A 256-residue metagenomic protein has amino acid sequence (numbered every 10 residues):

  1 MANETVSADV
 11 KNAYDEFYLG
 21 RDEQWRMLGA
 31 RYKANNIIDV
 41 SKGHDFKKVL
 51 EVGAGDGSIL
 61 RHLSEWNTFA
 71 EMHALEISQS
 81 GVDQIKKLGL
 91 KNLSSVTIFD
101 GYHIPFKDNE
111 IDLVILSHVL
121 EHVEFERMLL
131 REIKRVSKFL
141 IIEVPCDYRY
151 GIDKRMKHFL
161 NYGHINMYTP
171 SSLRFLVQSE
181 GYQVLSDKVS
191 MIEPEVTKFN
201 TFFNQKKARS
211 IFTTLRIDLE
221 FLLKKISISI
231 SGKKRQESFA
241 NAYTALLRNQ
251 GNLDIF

Functional and structural regions predicted by a protein language model:
M1-K107, L113, L130, R235-F256: Conserved N-terminal segment of class I S-adenosyl-L-methionine
G81, Y148-Y150, M191-E193: Feature marks short, surface-exposed loop/turn motifs that line or immediately flank catalytic pockets and channel
L113-V119: A short beta-strand submotif of the Rossmann-like class I SAM-dependent methyltransferase core that lines
H122: Di-metal (Zn2+ and/or Mg2+/Mn2+) metal-binding site signature of metallo-dependent hydrolases with the MBL/beta-CASP
R127-I141: A short glycine-rich, Lys/Arg-flanked "PGG" loop and its adjoining helix->strand segment in the class I
E143-N166: Short, glycine-/aromatic-enriched active-site segment of Class I SAM-dependent methyltransferases
I165-G181, D187: Short alpha-helix
K188-F256: A C-terminal cap/extension of S-adenosyl-L-methionine-dependent methyltransferases that defines the acceptor-substrate
